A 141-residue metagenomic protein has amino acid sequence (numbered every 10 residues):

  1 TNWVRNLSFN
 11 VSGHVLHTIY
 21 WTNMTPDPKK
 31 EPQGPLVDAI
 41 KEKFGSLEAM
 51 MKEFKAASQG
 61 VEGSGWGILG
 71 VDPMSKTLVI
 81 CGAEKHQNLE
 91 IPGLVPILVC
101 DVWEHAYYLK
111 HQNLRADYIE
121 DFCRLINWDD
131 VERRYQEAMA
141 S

Functional and structural regions predicted by a protein language model:
T1-S141: Feature for soluble, non-membrane regions of globular proteins
